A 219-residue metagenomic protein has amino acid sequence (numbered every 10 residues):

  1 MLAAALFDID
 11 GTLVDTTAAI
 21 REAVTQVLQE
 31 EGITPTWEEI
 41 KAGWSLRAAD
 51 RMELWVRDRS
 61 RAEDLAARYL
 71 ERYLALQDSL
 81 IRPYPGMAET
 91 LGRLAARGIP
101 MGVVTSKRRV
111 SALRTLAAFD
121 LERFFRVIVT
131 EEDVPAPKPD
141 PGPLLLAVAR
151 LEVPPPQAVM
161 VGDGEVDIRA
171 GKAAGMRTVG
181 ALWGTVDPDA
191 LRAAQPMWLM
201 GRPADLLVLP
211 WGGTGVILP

Functional and structural regions predicted by a protein language model:
M1-A3, T36, G92-A95, R109 (+1 more regions): Asp-based, Mg2+/Mn2+-dependent phosphohydrolase catalytic module
L2-R97: N-terminal helical cap/lid subdomain that shapes the substrate entry/recognition surface in HAD-like hydrolases
T12, T105-K107: Conserved phosphate-coupling serine/threonine residues in phosphotransfer and NTP-handling enzymes
D64, R108-R109: Secondary-structure boundary/capping motif
P83, V104, A136: Residue-level marker of regulatory loop/turn positions in helix-turn-helix DNA-binding domains and in histidine
P100-G102, R177: Proline-centered loop/turn at the N-terminus of a beta-strand
